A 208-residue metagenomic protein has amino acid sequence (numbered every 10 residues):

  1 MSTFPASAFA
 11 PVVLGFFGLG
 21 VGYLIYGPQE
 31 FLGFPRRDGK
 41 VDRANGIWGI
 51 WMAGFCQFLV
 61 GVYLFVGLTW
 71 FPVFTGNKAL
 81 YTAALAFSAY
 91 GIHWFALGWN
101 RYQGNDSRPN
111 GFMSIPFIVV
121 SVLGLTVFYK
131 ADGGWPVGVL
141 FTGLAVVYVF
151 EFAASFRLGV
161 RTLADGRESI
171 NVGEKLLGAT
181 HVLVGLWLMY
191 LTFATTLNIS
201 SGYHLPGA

Functional and structural regions predicted by a protein language model:
M1-F71, H204-L205: N-terminal topogenic module of multi-pass integral membrane proteins
F4-P11, V41, G67-L85, N105-P109 (+2 more regions): Membrane-helix interface and helix-disruption motif detector
A10-F17, G49-I50, A83-F87, G138-A145 (+1 more regions): Alpha-helical transmembrane segments of polytopic membrane proteins
L24-P28, F55-W70, H93-N100, I118-K130 (+2 more regions): Hydrophobic alpha-helical transmembrane segments and adjacent interfacial helices in integral membrane proteins
F34-N45, Y102-P109, V160-E174: Membrane-interface helix-boundary motifs at transmembrane edges
W48-F55, F87-S88, M113-V120, T180-V184: Transmembrane alpha-helical segments of multi-pass membrane proteins
L80-Y148: Membrane-proximal helix-loop-helix units in multi-pass membrane proteins
A131-A208: Terminal transmembrane helical module of multi-pass membrane proteins
